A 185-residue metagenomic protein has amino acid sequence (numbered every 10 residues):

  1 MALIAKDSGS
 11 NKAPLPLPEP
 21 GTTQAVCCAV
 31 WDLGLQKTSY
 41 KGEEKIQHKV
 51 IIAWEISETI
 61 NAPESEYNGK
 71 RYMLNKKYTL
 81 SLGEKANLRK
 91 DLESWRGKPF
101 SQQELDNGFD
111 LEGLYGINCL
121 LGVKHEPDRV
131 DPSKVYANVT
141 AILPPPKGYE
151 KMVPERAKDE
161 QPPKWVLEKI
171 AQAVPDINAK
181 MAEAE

Functional and structural regions predicted by a protein language model:
M1-E185: Short beta-rich binding modules
